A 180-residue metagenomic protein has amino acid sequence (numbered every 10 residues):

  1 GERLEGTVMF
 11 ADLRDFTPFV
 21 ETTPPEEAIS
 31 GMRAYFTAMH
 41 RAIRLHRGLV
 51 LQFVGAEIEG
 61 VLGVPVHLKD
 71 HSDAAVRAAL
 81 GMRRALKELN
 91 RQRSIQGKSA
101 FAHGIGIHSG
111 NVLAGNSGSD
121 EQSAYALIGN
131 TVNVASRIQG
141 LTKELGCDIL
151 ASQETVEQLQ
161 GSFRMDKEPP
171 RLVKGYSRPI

Functional and structural regions predicted by a protein language model:
E2-A78: Catalytic NTP-binding/metal-coordinating core of nucleotidyl cyclase/transferase enzymes
E2-E5, A100-A102, E121: Short loop/turn elements that form and flank the Walker-type P-loop nucleotide-binding site in RecA-like NTPase cores
V20, L62, N116, L159-Q160: Activation segment
R33-G48, V64-I105, N130-K143: Alpha-helical scaffold within the catalytic cores of cyclic-nucleotide enzymes
V54-G55, S94-G106, D148-T155: Acidic/histidine metal-binding catalytic segments
V61-H71, I105-Y125, L141-L145: Catalytic strand-loop-helix junctions within cyclic-nucleotide turnover domains
S72, S123-I128, K167-R171: Allosteric regulatory "coupling" segments in signal-transduction proteins
V112-A114, A135, L141-I180: Cytosolic regulatory/linker segments at or just downstream of nucleotide-handling modules in signal-transduction
